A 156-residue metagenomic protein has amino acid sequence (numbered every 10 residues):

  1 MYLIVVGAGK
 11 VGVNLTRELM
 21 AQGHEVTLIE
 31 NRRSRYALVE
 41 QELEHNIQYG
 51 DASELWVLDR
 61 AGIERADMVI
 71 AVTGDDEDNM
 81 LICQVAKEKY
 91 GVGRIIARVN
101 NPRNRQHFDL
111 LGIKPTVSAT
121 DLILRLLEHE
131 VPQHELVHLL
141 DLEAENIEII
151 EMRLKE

Functional and structural regions predicted by a protein language model:
M1-E156: Cytosolic regulatory regions of ion transport systems
